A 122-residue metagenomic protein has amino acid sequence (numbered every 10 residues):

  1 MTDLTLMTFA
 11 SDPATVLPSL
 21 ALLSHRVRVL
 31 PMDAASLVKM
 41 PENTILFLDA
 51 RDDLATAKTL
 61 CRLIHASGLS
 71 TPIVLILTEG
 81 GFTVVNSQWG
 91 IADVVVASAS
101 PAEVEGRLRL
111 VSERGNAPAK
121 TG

Functional and structural regions predicted by a protein language model:
M1-T5: Extreme N-terminal starter segment of soluble prokaryotic enzymes
F9-T15, A21-S24, V29-V84: Conserved phosphotransfer microenvironments
L69-G122: Basic, amphipathic DNA-recognition helix from helix-turn-helix-like DNA-binding domains
